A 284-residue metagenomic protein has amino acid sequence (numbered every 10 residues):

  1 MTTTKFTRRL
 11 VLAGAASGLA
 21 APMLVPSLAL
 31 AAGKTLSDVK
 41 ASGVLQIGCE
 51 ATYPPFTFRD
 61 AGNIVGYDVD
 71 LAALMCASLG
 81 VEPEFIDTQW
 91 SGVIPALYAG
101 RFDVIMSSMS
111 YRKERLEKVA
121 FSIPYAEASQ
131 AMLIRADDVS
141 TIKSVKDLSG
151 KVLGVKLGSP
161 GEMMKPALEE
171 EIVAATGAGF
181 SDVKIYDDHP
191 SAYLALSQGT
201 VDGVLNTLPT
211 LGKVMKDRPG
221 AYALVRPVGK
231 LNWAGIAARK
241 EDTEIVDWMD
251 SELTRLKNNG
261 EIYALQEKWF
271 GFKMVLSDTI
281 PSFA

Functional and structural regions predicted by a protein language model:
M1-G18, V25: N-terminal secretory signal peptides and thylakoid transit peptides that target proteins across membranes
G33-S108, W248-M249, K268: Extracytoplasmic small-molecule ligand-binding "clamshell" domains of the periplasmic binding protein/Venus flytrap
A51, E127-I134, G212-D250, F272-A284: Periplasmic-binding protein-like
D70-S78, D138-V139, K146-D147, K151-S159 (+2 more regions): Extended ligand-binding regions for polar small-molecule ligands
A72-L79, G161-I185, M215-K216: Ligand-binding cleft/hinge of the Venus flytrap
A77, E82-K146: Acidic, polar ligand-binding/catalytic clefts
F85-P95, S140, V183-L194, N232: Short helix-initiation/N-cap motifs at beta->coil->alpha
G92, M109-E117, M164-E171, A195-K230: A ligand-binding cleft/hinge motif common to bilobed small-molecule-binding domains
